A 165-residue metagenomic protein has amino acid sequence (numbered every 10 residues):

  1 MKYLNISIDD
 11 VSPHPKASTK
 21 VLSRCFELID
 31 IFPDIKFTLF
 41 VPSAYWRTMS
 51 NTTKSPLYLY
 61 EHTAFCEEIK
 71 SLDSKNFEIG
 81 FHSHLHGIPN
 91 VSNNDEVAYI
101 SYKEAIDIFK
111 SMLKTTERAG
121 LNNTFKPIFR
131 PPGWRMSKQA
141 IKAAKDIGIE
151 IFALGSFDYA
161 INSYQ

Functional and structural regions predicted by a protein language model:
M1-L4, A17, P33-F37, K75 (+3 more regions): Generic structural motif recognizing short loop/turn segments at the entrances and edges of beta-strands
M1-P33: N-terminal regions that are enriched for targeting/export leaders and immediately downstream pro/stem segments
K20-L22, T53-K54, N94-D95, A143-D146: Short, glycine/charged-enriched secondary-structure capping and boundary segments
V21-C25, Y58-K70, K138, F157-Q165: Alpha-helical scaffolding within the catalytic cores of extracellular/periplasmic polymer-degrading hydrolases
R24-I31, E68-L72, T115-A119, A143-E150: Alpha-helical structural signal in soluble globular domains
K36, F40-S137: Metal-dependent polysaccharide deacetylase catalytic core of the NodB/CE4 family, i.e., the active-site-bearing domain
A143-Q165: His/Asp/Glu-enriched short active-site or ligand-binding loop at hydrolase and phosphoryl-transfer sites
